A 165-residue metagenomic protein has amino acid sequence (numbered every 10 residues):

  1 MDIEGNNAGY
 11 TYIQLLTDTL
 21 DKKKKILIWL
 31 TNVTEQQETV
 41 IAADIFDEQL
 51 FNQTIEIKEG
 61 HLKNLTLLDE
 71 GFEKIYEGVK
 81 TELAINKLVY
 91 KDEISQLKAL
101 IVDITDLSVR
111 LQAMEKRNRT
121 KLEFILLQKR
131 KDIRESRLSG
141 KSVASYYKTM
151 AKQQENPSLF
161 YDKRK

Functional and structural regions predicted by a protein language model:
M1-N64: Long, hydrophobic N-terminal alpha-helical segment
D2-G5, D92, V109: Short acidic/polar alpha-helix capping motifs at helix-coil junctions
Y12, D47-F51, E93, L100 (+1 more regions): Residue-level recognition of alpha-helical structural elements
E38-I41, I45-E48, Y76, K80-L83 (+3 more regions): Coiled-coil heptad-register positions
G60-I75, D103-M114: Amphipathic alpha-helical coiled-coil segments
E70-Q96: Carboxylate-rich helix-loop segments that flank metal/cofactor sites and access channels in metalloenzymes
I94-K165: Short terminal interaction segments
